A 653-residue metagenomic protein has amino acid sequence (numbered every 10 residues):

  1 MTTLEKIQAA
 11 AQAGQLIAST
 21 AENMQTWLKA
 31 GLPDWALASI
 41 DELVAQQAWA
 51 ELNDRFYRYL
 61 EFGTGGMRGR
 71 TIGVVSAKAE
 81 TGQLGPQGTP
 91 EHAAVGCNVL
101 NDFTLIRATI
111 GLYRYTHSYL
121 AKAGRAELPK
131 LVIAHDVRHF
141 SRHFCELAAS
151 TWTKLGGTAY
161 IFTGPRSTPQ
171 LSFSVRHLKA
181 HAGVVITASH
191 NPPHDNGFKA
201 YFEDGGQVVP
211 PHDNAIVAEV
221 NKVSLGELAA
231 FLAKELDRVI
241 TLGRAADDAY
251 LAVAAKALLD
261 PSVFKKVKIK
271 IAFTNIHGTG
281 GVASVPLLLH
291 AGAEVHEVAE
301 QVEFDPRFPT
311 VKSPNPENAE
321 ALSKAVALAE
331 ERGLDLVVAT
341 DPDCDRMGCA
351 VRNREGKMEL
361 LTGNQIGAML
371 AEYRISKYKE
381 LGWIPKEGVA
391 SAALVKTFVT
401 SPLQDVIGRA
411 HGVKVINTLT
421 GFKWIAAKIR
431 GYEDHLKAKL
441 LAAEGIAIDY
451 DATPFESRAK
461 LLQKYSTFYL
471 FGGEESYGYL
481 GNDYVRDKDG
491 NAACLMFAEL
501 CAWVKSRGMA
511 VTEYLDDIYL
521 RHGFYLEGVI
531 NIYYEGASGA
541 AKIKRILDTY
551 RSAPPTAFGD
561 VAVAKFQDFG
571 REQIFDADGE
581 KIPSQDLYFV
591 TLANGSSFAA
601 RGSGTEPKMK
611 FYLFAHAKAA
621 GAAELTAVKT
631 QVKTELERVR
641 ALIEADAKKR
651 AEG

Functional and structural regions predicted by a protein language model:
A11-A148, V239-I271, T279: An N-terminal, well-structured beta->alpha segment
W27, E51-L60, R70, N196-A321 (+1 more regions): Gly/Ser/Thr-enriched, mixed-charge loops and adjacent short helices that form phosphate/oxyanion-binding elements
D54-S76, A93-A94, A188-N191, N275-L287 (+3 more regions): Conserved phosphate/anionic-ligand binding catalytic regions in large, soluble enzymes, centered on
G82-H92, Q170-F231, P342, V351 (+1 more regions): Active-site phosphate-binding/coordination module
K122, K130-D195, L289-H290, E294-G348: N-terminal small/polar loop signature for handling phosphorylated ligands or for N-terminal nucleophile
F144-W152, D195-F202, D345-I366, Q404-I407: Short Gly/Thr/Asp-enriched flexible loops that form oxyanion-binding sites at enzyme active sites
Y201-A230, N364-W383, G388-D405, G490: Glycine-rich phosphate-binding loop plus the immediately following alpha-helix
E330, L334-L336, T340, K357-E359 (+4 more regions): Phosphate-binding and adjacent anionic-ligand microenvironments
